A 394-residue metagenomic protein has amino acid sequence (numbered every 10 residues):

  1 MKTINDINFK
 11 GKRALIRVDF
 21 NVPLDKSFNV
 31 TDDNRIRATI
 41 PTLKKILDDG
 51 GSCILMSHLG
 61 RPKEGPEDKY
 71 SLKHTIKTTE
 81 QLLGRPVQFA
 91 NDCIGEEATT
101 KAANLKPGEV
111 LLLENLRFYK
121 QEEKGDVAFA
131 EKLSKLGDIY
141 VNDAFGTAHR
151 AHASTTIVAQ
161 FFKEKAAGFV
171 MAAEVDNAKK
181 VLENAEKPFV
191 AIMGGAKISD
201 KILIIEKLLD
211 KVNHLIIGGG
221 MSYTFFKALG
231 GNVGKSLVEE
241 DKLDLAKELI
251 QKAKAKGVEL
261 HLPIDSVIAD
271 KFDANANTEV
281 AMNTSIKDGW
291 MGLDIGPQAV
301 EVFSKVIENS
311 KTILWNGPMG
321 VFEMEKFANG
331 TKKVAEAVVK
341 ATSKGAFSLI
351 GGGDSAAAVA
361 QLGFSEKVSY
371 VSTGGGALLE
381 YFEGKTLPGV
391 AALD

Functional and structural regions predicted by a protein language model:
M1-D394: Active-site loop-to-helix "anion-binding N-cap" substructures in soluble metabolic enzymes
